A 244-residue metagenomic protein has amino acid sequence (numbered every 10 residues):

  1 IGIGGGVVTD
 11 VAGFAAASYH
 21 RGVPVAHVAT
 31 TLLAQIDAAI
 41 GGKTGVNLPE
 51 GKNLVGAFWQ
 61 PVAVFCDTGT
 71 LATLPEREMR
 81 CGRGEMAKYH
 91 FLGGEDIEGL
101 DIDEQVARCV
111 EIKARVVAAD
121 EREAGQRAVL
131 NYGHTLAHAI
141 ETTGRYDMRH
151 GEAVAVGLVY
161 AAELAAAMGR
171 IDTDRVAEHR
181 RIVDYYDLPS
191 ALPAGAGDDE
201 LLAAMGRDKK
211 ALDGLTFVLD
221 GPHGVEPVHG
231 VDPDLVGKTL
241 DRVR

Functional and structural regions predicted by a protein language model:
I1-G2, S18: Glycine-rich phosphate-binding loops that contact phosphosugars or nucleotide phosphates
I3, V11: Active-site histidine-anchored catalytic micro-motif
G6: Acidic-aromatic/histidine active-site loop/patch
G13-L100: A glycine/threonine-rich phosphate-anchoring loop and its flanking beta-alpha core in nucleotide/phosphate-binding
A29, D67, H134, L158 (+1 more regions): Residue-level signal for inorganic ion chemistry
G51, Q60-V64, G69-E76, G84-E95 (+7 more regions): Generic secondary-structure signature for well-ordered alpha-helical cores
G84-A87, R170-R244: C-terminal charged capping/lid subdomain of soluble metabolic enzymes
G99-E200: Active-site segments that bind and position negatively charged phosphate/pyrophosphate groups
